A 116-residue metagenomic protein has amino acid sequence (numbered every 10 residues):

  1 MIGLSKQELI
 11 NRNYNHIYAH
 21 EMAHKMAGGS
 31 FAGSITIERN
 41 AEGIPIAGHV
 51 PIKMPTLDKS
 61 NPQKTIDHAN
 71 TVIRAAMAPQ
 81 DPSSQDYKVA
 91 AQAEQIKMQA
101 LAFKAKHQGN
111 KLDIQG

Functional and structural regions predicted by a protein language model:
M1-G116: Type III/flagellar secretion export determinants
